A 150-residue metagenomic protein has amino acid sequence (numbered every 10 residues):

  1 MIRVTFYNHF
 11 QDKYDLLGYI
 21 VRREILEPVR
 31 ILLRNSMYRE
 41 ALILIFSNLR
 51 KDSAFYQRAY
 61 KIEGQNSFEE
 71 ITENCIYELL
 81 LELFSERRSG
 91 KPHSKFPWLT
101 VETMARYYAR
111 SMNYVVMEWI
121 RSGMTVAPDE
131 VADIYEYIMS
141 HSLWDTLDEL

Functional and structural regions predicted by a protein language model:
M1-L150: Alpha-helical bundle regulatory/interaction domains
